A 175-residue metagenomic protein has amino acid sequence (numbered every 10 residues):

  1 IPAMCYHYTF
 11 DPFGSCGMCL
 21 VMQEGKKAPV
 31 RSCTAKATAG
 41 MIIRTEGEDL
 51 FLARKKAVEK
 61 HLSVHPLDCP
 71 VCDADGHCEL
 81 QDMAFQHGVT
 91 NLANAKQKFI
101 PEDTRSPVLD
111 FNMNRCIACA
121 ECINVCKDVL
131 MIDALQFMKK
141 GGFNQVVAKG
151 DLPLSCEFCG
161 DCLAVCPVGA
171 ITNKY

Functional and structural regions predicted by a protein language model:
I1-E24: A basic, amphipathic helix-loop patch mediating RNA/tRNA/ribosome contacts
G17-M18, Q23-F158, L163-Y175: Fe-S ferredoxin-like electron-transfer domains and their immediately adjacent linker/connector regions across
